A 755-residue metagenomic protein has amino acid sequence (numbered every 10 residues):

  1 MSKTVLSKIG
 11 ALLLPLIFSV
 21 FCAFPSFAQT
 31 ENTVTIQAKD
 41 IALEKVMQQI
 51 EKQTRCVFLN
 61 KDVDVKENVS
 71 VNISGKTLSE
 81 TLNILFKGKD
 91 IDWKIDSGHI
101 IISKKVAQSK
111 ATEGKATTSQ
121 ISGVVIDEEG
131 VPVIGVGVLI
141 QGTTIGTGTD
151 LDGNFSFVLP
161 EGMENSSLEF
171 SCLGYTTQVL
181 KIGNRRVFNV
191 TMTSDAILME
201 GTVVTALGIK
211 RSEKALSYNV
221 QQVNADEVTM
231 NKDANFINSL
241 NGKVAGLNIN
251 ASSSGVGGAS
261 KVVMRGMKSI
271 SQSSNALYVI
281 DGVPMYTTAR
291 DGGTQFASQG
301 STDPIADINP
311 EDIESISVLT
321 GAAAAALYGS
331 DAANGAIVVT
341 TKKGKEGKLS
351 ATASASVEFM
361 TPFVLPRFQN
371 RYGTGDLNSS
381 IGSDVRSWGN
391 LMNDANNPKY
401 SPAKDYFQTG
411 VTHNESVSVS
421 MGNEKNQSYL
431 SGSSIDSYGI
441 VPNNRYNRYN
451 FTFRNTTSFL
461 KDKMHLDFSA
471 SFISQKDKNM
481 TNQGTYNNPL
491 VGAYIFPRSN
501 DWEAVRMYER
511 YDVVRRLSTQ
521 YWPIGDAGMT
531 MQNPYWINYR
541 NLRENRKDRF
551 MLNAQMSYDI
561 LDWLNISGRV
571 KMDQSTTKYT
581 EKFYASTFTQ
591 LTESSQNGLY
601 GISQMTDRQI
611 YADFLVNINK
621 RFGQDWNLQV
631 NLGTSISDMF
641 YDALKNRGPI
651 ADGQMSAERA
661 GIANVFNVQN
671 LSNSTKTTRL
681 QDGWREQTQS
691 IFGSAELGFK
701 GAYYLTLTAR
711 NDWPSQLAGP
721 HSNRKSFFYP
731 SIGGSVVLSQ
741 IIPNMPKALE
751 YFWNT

Functional and structural regions predicted by a protein language model:
P15-T112, G142-D150, S156: N-terminal export/assembly leaders
F24-T35, V57-S70, V131, G137-N154 (+3 more regions): N-terminal periplasmic "start-of-domain" segments of outer-membrane beta-barrel proteins
M47-T54, K89, I95-Q141, S167-T176 (+2 more regions): Short, acidic, small-residue-rich periplasmic hinge/interaction motif at the N-terminus of Gram-negative outer-membrane
F155-P160, V283-T320: Short acidic/polar hinge/loop motifs at secondary-structure boundaries that mediate gating or recognition
E213, Q222, T229, K243-G246 (+9 more regions): Residues embedded in well-ordered regular secondary structure
P366-V385, I473-I524, E581, I636-I662 (+1 more regions): A surface-exposed, glycine/aromatic-enriched loop/edge motif typical of exported proteins
M392-S420, Y584, Q590, S594-A702: Outer-membrane beta-barrel transmembrane domain signature of Gram-negative proteins, especially the mid-to-C-terminal
G439-T452, S471-I473, N479-G484, E544-R549 (+2 more regions): Small-side-chain secondary-structure face that scaffolds active or pore-lining regions
